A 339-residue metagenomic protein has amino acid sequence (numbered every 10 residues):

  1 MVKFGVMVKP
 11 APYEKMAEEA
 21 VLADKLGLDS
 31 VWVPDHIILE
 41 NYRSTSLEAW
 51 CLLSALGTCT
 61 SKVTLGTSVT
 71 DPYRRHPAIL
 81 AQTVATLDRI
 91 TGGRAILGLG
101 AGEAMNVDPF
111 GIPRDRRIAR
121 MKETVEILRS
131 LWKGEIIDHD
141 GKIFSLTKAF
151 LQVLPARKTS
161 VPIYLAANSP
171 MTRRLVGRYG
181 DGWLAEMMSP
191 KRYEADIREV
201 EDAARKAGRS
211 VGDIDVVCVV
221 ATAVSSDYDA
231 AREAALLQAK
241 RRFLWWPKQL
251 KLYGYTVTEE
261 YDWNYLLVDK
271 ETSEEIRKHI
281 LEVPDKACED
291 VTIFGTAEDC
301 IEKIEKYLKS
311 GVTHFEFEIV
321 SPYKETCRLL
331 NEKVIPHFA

Functional and structural regions predicted by a protein language model:
M1-T67, T159-V161: N-terminal beta1-alpha1-beta2 module of alpha/beta enzyme domains
K3-E14, T70-P77, R157-N168, T222-S225 (+1 more regions): Active-site mouth loops of central-metabolism enzymes
F4-V8, V31-V33, T64-T67, A95-L99 (+4 more regions): Hydrophobic faces of well-ordered beta-strands that scaffold small-molecule active sites in alpha/beta enzyme cores
P12-A23, L80-T83, A167-L175, T296-K306: Short, acidic/polar
V21-K25, L53-K62, V84-A95, G177-R178 (+2 more regions): Acidic (Asp/Glu)-rich catalytic clusters
G27, D35, L56, L87 (+8 more regions): Conserved, mostly hydrophobic/aromatic
W32-C59, D71-R74, E103, D108 (+2 more regions): Glycine-rich, proline-tolerant flexible connector loops at the mouths of alpha/beta enzymes
R116-L151, K191-K309: An alpha-helical appendage that flanks or caps ligand/catalytic pockets
